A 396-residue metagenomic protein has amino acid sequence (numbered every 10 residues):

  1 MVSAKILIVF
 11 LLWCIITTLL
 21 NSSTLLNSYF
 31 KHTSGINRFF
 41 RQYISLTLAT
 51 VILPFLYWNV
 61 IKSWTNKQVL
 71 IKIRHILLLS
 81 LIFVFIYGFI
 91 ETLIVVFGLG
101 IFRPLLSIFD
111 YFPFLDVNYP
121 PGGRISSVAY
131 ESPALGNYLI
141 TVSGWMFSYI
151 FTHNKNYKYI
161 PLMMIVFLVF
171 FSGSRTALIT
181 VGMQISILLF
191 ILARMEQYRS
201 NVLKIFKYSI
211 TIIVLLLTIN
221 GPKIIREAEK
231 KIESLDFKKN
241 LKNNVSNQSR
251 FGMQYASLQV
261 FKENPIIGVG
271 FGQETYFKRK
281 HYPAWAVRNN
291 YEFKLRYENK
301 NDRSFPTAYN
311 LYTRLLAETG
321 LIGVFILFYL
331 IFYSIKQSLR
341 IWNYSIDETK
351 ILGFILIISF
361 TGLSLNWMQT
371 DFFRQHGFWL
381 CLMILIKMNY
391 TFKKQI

Functional and structural regions predicted by a protein language model:
M1-F10, L70-L77, Y157-K158, S345-L356: Membrane-interfacial loop-to-transmembrane alpha-helix junctions, especially the N-terminal start
M1-V51: N-terminal hydrophobic segments of proteins, predominantly signal-anchor/transmembrane helices of inner/organellar
S28-T33, Y111-V128, G252, L295-T313: Juxtamembrane membrane-water interface segments that cap and precede transmembrane helices
T47-L56, I71-M195, T361, M383-L385: Alpha-helical transmembrane segments of multi-pass inner-membrane proteins
I86, T92-V96, L192-K242, Q259-E263 (+1 more regions): A membrane-periplasm/extracellular boundary helix in multi-pass inner-membrane enzymes that assemble envelope glycans
N156, S186-R194, S304-A308, A317-T361: Hydrophobic transmembrane alpha-helices and their immediate junctions
N240-Y255, V269-T319: Long extracytoplasmic/lumenal interhelical loops at the membrane interface of multi-pass membrane proteins
N310-T319, K350-I386: Membrane helix-loop boundary segments at the extracytoplasmic
